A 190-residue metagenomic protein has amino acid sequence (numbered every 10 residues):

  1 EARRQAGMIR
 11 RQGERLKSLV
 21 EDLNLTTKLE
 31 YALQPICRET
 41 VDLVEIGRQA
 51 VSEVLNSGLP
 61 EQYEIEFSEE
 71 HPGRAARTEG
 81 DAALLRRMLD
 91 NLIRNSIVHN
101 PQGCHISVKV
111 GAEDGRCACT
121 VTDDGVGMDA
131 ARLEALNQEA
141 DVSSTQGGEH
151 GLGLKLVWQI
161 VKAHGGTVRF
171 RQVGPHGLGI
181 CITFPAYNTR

Functional and structural regions predicted by a protein language model:
R11-L16: Short alpha-helical segment of the dimerization/phosphotransfer core of two-component systems
Y31-I36, A75-G80: Conserved micro-motifs of the catalytic ATP-binding
C37-S52: A conserved beta-strand-to-alpha-helix junction within the catalytic ATP-binding
S57-S68: Short conserved segments within the C-terminal catalytic ATPase subdomain
S96-I97: Short helix-loop "hinge" at the ATP-lid/N-box region of the Bergerat-fold HATPase_c
M128-D141: Short conserved segment of the HATPase_c
